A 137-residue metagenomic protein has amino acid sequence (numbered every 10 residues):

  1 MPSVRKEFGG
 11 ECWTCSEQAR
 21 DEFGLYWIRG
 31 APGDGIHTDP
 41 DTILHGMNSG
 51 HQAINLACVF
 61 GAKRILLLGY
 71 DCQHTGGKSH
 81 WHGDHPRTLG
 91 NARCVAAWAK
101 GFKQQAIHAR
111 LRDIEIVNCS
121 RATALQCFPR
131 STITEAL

Functional and structural regions predicted by a protein language model:
M1-L137: Metal-ion/cofactor- or nucleotide/acyl-coenzyme-handling active-site neighborhoods
